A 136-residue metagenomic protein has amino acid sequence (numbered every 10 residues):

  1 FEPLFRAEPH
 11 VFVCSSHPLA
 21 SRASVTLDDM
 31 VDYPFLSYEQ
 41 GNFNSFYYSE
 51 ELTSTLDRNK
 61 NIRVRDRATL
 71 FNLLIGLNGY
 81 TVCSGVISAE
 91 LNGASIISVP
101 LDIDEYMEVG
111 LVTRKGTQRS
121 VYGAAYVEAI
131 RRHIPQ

Functional and structural regions predicted by a protein language model:
F1-E8, A68-Q118: Beta-alpha-beta core module
F1-P9, V13-F35: Flexible hinge/capping segments at coil-to-helix
S16-T26, I103-E105, G116-Y122: Short helix-loop capping/hinge motifs at secondary-structure junctions, enriched in acidic/polar residues
S24, V64-R67: Structural motif corresponding to alpha-helix initiation and N-cap regions
L27, V31-L56, R119-A124: Secondary-structure junction motif
D28, V112-Q136: Extended ligand-binding regions for polar small-molecule ligands
L52-N61, I96: A local structural motif
